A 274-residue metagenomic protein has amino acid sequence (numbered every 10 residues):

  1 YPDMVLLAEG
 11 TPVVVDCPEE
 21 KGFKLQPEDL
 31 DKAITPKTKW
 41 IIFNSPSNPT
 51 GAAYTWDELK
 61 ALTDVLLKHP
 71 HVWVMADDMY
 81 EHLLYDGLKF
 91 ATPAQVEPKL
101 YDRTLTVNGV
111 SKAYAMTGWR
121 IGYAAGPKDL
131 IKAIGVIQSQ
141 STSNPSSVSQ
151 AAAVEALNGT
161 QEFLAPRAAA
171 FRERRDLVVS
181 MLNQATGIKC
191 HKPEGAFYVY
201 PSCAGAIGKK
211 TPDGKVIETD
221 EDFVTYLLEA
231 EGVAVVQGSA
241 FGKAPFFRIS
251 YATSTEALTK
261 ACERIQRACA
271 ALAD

Functional and structural regions predicted by a protein language model:
Y1-D274: PLP-dependent class I/II
